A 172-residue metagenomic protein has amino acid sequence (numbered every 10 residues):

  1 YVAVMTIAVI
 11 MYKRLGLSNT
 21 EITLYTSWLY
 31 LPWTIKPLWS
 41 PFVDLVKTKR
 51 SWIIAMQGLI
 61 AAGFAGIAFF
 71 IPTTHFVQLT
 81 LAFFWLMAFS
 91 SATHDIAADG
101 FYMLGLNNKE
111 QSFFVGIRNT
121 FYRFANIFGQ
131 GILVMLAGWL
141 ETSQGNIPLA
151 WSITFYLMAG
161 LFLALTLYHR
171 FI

Functional and structural regions predicted by a protein language model:
Y1-W33, V43: Helix-loop boundary and gating motifs at the non-cytosolic
A8, S91-N107: Intracellular juxtamembrane helix-capping segments at the cytosolic ends of symmetry-related transmembrane helices
N19-T20, M103-R118: Loop-to-transmembrane helix entry/capping segments in MFS-fold secondary transporters and related SLC/MFSD carriers
Y25-L29, M56, F83, I117-F124: Hydrophobic alpha-helical segments of secondary membrane carriers
P32-K36, S112-G138: Glycine-rich segments within core transmembrane alpha-helices of 12-TM secondary carriers
P41-V46, A68, P72, F128-L149: Transmembrane alpha-helix termini and helix-breaking/packing motifs in multi-pass membrane transporters
I53-F76: C-terminal ends and interior cores of transmembrane alpha-helices in multi-pass membrane transporters/permeases
A159-I172: C-terminal membrane-cytosol helix-exit motif in multi-pass small-molecule transporters
